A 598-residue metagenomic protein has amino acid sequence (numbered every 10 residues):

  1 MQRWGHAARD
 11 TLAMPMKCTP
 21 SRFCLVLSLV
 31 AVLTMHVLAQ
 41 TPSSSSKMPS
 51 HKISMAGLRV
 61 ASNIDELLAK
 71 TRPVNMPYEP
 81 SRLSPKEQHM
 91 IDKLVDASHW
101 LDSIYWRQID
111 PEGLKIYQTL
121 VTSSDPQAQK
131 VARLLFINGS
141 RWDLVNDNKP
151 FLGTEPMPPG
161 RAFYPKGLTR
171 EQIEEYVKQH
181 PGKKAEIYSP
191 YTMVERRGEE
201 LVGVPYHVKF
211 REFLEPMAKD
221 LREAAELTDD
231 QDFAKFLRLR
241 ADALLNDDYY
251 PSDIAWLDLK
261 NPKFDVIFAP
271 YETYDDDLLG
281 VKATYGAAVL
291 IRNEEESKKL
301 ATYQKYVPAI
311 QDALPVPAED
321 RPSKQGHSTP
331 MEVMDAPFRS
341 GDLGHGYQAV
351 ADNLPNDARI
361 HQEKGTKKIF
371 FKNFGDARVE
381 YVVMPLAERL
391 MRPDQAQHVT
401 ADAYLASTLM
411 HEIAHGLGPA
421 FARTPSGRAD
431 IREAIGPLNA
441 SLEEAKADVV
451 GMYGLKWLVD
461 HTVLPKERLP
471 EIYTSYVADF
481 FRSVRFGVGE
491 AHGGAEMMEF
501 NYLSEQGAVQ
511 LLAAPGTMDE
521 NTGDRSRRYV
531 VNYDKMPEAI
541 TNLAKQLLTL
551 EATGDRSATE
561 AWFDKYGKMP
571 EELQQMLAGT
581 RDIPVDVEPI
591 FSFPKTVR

Functional and structural regions predicted by a protein language model:
W4-L27: Bacterial N-terminal signal peptides that target proteins for export
C24-H36: Bacterial N-terminal signal peptides
M35-K47: Signal peptide processing junction and immediate N-terminal pro/mature segment of secreted/exported proteins
K47-F236: N-terminal helix-rich structural modules
I64-M76, S81-M90, H180, K184-S441 (+2 more regions): Fold-level signature of zinc-dependent metallopeptidase catalytic domains
W100-P111, L227, Q231-A234, N246 (+12 more regions): Intrinsically disordered or highly flexible coil/loop and linker segments, enriched in small and charged/polar residues
M452-L550: Long, well-structured alpha-helical subdomains associated with metal-dependent extracellular/ecto-lumenal hydrolases
N532, M536-R598: Extended, compositionally biased alpha-helical segments that mediate assembly or anchoring
